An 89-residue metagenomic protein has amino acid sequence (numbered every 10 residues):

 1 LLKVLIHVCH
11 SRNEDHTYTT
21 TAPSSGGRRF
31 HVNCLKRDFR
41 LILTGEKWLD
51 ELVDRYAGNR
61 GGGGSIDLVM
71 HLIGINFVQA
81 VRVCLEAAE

Functional and structural regions predicted by a protein language model:
L1-E89: N-terminal structured subdomain of primase-like DNA metabolism proteins
